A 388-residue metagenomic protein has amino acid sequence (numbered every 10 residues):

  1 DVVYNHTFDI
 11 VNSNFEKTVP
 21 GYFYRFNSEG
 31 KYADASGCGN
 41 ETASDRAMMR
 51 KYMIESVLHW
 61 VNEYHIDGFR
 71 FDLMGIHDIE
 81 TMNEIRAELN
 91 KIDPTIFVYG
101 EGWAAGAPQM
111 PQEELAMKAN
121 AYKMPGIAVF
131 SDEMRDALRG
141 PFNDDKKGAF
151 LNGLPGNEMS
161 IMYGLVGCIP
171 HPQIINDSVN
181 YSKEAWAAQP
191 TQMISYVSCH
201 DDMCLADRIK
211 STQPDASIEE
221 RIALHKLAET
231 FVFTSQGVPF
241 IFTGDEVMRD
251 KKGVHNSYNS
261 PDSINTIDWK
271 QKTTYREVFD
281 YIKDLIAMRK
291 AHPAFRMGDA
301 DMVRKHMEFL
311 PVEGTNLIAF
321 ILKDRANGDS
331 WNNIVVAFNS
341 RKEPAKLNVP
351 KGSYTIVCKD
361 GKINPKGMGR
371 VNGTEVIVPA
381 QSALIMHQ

Functional and structural regions predicted by a protein language model:
V2-N12, L73-D78, E101-A105, F240-K251 (+1 more regions): Short, solvent-exposed turn/loop segments enriched in Gly/Ser/Thr/Pro and often Arg
V2-Y64, H77-D93, F97: Substrate-binding/active-site clefts of carbohydrate-active enzymes
H6-T7, Y64, T81, I85 (+5 more regions): A generic secondary-structure signal for well-formed alpha-helical elements
A35-R50, I66-H77, I209-E220, T266-K272: The substrate-binding groove and active-site-proximal loops of carbohydrate-active enzymes, especially glycoside
V57-V61, R86, I194-V197, E229-F233 (+1 more regions): Non-transmembrane alpha-helical segments in soluble domains of secreted/periplasmic/extracellular proteins
R86-A87, T95-M248, N256-Y258, M307 (+3 more regions): Conserved alpha/beta catalytic core and glycan-binding cleft of carbohydrate-active enzymes
E219-I222, F231-I241, D245-V247, K251-Q388: Carbohydrate-interacting/catalytic domains
